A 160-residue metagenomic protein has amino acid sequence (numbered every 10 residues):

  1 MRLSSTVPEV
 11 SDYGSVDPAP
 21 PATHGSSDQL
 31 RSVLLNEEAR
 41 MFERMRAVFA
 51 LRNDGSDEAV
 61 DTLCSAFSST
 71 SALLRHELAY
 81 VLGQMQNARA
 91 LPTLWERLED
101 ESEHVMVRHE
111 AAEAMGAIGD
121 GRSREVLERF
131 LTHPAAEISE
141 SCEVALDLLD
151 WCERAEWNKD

Functional and structural regions predicted by a protein language model:
M1-H24, N36, R46, S141 (+3 more regions): Extended, low-complexity, acidic/polar intrinsically disordered regions that flank or interrupt HEAT/TOG/ARM solenoid
V7, P20-L35, S56-S68, N87-E99 (+2 more regions): Amphipathic alpha-helical scaffolding segments comprising HEAT/armadillo-like alpha-solenoid repeats
E38-R40, T70-S71, S102-H104, P134-A135: Short inter-helical turns and helix N-cap capping residues of alpha-solenoid HEAT/ARM repeat scaffolds
T70-P92: Helix-adjacent hinge/juxtasegments
M106, A135-V144, W157: Boundary/linker segments of alpha-helical solenoid repeat arrays
